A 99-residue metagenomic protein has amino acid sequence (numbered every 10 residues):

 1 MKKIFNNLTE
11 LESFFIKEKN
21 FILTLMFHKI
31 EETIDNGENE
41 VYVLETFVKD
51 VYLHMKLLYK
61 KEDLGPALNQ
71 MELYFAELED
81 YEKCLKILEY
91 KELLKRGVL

Functional and structural regions predicted by a protein language model:
M1-S13: Long, acidic/serine-threonine-rich intrinsically disordered regions with weak helical/coil propensity that act as
L8, F27, G65-N69: Residue-level signal for cytosolic alpha-helical hairpin/rod architecture
E12-Y59: Short, charge-rich, low-complexity alpha-helical interaction segments
K61-L99: Short, compact, well-ordered microdomains
